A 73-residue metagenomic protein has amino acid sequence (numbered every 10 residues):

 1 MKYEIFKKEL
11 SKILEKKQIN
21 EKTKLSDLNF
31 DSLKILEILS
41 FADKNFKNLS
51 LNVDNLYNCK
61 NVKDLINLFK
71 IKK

Functional and structural regions predicted by a protein language model:
M1-Q18, K70-K72: Thiotemplate assembly-line natural product biosynthesis machinery
S11-L28, F46-D54: Phosphopantetheine carrier-protein modules
K24, N58-D64: Short, structural beta-strand-to-alpha-helix junction motif
S32: Catalytic nucleophile serine of serine hydrolases, specifically the conserved "nucleophile elbow" pentapeptide
I35-N58: Phosphopantetheinylated carrier protein domains
K63-K73: Charged low-complexity stretches with an acidic bias
